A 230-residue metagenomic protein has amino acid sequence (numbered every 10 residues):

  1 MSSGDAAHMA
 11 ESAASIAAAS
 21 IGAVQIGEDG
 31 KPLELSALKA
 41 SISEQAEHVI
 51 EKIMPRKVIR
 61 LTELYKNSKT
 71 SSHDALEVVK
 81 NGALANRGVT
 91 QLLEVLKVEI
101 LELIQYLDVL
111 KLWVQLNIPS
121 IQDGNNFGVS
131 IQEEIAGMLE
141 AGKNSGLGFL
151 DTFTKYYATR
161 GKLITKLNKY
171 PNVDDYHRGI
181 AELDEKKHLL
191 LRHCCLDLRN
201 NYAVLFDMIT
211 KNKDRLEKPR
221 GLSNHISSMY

Functional and structural regions predicted by a protein language model:
M1-R87: N-terminal leader/presequence regions that precede the main folded/catalytic core
S2-G4, S20, D29, A37 (+2 more regions): Eukaryotic low-complexity, intrinsically disordered regulatory segments enriched in serine, proline and acidic residues
L38, V49, I135, G146 (+4 more regions): Generic structural signal of hydrophobic/aromatic residues within well-ordered alpha-helices of folded domains
I42-L61, L103, G146, F153-Y156 (+2 more regions): Charged, low-complexity, helix-prone segments enriched in Lys/Glu/Asp/Gln
S68, T90-L163, L167: Extended, amphipathic alpha-helical segments that serve as helical scaffolds
A75-E77, N81-L84, Q91, V95-Q115 (+5 more regions): Long all-alpha helical scaffold domains
V78-V89, P119-Q132, D174-L190: Short, charged/polar, low-complexity loop and linker segments that flank or interrupt alpha-helical bundles
T165-Y230: Alpha-helical oligomerization segments
